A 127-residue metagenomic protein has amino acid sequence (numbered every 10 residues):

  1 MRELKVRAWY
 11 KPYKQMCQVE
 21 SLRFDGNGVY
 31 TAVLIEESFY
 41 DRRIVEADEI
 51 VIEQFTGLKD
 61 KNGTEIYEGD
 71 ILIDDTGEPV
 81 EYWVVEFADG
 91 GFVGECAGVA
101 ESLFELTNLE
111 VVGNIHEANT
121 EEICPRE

Functional and structural regions predicted by a protein language model:
M1-E127: Secondary-structure transition motif
